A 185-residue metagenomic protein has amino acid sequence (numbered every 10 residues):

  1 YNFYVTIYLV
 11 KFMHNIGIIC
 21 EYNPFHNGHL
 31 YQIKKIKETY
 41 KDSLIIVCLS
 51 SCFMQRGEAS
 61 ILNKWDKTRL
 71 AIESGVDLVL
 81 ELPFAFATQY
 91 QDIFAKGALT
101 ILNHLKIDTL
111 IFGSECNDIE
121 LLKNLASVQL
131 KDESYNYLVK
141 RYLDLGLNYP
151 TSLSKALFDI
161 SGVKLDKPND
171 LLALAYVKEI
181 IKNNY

Functional and structural regions predicted by a protein language model:
Y1-F12: Short, Lys/Arg-enriched N-terminal segments with co-localized hydrophobic residues within the first ~10-30 amino acids
K11, E81-Y185: Active-site cores that bind ATP or allylic diphosphates and position pyrophosphate for catalysis
F12-K64: N-terminal catalytic cores of NTP/NDP-binding nucleotidyl/phosphoryl-transfer enzymes
H26, A71, V177: Divalent metal-coordination and catalytic microenvironments
K37-E38, I72, L99-N103: Non-catalytic positions within long, well-ordered alpha-helices that form the structural scaffold/packing of enzyme
S43, D77, D108: Conserved acidic residues
E58-R69, I93-K96: Glycine-rich loop at the start of a catalytic domain that most often binds anionic cofactors/ligands
E73-P83: A glycine-rich helix N-cap at a beta->alpha junction
